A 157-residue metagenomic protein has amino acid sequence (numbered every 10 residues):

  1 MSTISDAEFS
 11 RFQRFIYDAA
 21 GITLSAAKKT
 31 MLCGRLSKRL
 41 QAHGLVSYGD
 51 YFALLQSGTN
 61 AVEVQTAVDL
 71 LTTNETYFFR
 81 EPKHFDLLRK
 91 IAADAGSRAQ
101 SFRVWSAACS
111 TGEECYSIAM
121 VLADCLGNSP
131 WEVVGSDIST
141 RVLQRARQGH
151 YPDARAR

Functional and structural regions predicted by a protein language model:
M1-W105: Conserved AdoMet
D86, Y116, Q144: Alpha-helical elements of the RecA-like P-loop NTPase motor core of helicases
L88, C109, A146: Conserved RecA-like P-loop NTPase ATPase core
K90, M120-D124, Q148: Short, well-ordered alpha-helices that flank and scaffold nucleotide-derived cofactor binding pockets
A108-S110, D137: Conserved S-adenosyl-L-methionine
T111-N128: Conserved SAM-binding loop of SAM-dependent methyltransferases across substrates and taxa, primarily the Class I
S129-R157: Extended basic-aromatic, gly/pro-enriched interface segments that bind polyanionic ligands
